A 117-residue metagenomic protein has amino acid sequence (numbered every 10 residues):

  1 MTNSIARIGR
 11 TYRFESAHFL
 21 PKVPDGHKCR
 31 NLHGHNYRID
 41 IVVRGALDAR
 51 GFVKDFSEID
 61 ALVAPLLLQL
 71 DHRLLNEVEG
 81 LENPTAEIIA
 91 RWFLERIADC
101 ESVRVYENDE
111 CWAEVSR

Functional and structural regions predicted by a protein language model:
M1-R117: Charge-rich, low-complexity N-terminal segments
